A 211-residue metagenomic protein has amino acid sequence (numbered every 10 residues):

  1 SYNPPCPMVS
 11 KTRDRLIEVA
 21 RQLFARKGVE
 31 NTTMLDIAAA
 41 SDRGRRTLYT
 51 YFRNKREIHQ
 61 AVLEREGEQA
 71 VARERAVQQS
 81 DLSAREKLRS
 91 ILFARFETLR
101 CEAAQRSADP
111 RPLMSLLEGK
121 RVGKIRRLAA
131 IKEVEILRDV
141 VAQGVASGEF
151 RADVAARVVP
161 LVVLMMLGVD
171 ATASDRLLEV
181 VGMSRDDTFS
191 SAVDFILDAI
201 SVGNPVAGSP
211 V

Functional and structural regions predicted by a protein language model:
S1-K11, N204-V211: N-terminal intrinsically disordered/low-complexity leader segments
R15, V19, L23-E57, A61 (+1 more regions): Helix-turn-helix
I17, H59, L63, G67 (+1 more regions): Amphipathic, non-transmembrane alpha-helical scaffold segments
I17, R85, R89, F93 (+4 more regions): An amphipathic alpha-helix signature
V19-L23, A94, T98, M166: Short amphipathic alpha-helical elements of helix-turn-helix/winged-helix folds
A61, R65, A72-Q105, A156 (+2 more regions): Hydrophobic alpha-helical connector segments
F93-R138: Short secondary-structure transition hinges
S107-P112, L116, G123, R127 (+2 more regions): Hydrophobic/aromatic-rich alpha-helical bundle segments in the mid-to-C-terminal region
